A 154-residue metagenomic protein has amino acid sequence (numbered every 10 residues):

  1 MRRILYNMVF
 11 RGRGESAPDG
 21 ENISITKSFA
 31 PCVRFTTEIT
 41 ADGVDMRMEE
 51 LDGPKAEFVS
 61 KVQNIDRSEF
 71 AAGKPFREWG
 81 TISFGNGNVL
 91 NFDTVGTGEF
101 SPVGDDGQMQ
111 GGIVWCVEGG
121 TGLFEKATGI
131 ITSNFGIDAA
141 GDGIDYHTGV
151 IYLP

Functional and structural regions predicted by a protein language model:
M1-P154: Beta-strand-enriched cores of mature, soluble protein domains
